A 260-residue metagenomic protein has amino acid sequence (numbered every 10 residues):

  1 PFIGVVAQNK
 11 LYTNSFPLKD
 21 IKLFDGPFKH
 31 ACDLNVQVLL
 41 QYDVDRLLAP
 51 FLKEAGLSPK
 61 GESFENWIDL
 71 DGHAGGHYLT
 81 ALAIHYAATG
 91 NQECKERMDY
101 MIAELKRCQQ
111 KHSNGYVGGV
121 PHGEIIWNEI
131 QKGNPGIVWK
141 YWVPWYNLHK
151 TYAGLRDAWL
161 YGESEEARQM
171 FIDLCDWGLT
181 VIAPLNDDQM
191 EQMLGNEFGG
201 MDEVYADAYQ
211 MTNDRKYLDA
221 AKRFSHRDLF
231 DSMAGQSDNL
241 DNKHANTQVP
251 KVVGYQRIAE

Functional and structural regions predicted by a protein language model:
P1-F2: Bacterial N-terminal signal peptides
V6-E260: Glycan-recognition and catalytic cores of secretory/periplasmic carbohydrate-active enzymes
